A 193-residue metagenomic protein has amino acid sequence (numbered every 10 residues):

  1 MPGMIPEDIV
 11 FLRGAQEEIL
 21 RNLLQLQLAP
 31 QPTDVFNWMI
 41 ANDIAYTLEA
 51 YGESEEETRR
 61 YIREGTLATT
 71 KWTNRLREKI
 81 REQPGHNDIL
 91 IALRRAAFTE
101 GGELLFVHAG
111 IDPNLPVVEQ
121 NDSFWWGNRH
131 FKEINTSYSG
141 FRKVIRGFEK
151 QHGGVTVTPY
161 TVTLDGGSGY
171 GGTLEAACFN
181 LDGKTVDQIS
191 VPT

Functional and structural regions predicted by a protein language model:
M1-T193: Feature recognizes metal-dependent phosphohydrolase scaffolds
